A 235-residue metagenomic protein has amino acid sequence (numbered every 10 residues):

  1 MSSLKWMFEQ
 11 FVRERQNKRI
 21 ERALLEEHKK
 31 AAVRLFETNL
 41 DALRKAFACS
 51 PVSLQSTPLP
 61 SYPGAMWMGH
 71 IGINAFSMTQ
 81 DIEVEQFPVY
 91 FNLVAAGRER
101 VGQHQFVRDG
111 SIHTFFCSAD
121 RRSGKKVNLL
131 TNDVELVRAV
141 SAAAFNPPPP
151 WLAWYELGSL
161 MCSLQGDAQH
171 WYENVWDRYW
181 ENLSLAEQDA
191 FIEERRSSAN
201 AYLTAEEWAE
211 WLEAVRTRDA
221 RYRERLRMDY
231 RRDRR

Functional and structural regions predicted by a protein language model:
S2-R235: Polar/charged low-complexity regulatory segments
